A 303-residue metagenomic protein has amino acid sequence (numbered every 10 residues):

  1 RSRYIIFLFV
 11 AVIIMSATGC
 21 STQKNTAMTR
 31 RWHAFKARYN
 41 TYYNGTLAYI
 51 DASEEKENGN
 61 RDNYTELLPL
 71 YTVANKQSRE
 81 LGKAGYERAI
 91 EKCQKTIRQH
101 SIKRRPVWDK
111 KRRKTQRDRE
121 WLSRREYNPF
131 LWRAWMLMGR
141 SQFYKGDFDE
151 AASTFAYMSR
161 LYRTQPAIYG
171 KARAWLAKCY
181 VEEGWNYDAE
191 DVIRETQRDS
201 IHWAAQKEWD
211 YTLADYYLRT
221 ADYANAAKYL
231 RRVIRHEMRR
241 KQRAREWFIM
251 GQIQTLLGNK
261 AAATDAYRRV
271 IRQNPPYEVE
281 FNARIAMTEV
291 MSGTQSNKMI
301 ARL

Functional and structural regions predicted by a protein language model:
R1-F7: Bacterial N-terminal signal peptides that target proteins for export
F7-S16: Bacterial N-terminal signal peptides
G19-L303: Acidic, polar-rich low-complexity tracts and alpha-helical solenoid repeat scaffolds
